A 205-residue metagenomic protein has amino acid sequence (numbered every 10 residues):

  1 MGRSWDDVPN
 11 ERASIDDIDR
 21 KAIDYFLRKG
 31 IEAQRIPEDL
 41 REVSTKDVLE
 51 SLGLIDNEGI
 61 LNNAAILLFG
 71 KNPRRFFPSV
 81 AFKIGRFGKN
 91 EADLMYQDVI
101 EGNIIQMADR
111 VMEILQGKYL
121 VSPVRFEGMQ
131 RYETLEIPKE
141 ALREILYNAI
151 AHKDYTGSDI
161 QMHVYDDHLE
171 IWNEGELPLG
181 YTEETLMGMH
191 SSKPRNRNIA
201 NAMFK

Functional and structural regions predicted by a protein language model:
M1-K205: Active-site helix-to-loop segments that bind/position phosphate- or nucleotide-bearing substrates and donors across
